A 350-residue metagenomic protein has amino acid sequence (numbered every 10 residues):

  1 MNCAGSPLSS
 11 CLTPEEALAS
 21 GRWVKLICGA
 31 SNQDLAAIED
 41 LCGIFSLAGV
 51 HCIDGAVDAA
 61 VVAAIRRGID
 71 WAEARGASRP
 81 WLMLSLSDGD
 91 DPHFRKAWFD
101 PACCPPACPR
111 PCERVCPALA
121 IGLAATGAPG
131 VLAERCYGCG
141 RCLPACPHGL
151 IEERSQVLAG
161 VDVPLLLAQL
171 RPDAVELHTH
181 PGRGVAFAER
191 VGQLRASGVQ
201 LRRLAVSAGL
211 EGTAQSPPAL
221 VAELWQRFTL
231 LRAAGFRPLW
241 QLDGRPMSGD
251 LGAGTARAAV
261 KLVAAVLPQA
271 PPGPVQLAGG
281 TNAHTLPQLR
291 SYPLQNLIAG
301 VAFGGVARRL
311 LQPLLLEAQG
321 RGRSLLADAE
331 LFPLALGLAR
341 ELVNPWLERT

Functional and structural regions predicted by a protein language model:
M1-G29: N-terminal amphipathic alpha-helix/helix-capping segment at the start of soluble metabolic enzymes
E15, G304-T350: Extended, intrinsically disordered, low-complexity segments
G21-A37, L86-A107, E134, H148-G160: Active-site mouth loops of central-metabolism enzymes
E39, H51, V57, P144 (+2 more regions): Conserved mixed alpha/beta catalytic, RNA-binding, or beta-rich assembly cores of soluble enzyme, regulatory
F45, I65, V175: Conserved, mostly hydrophobic/aromatic
S46, P117, L167-A168: Non-catalytic positions within long, well-ordered alpha-helices that form the structural scaffold/packing of enzyme
A59-D90, L143-A145, R190-A205, A259-V275 (+3 more regions): Alpha-helix-loop-beta-strand connector modules within alpha/beta enzyme cores
P109-V131, R141-L158: Iron-sulfur cluster-binding cysteine motifs and their immediate structural context in ferredoxin-like electron-transfer
